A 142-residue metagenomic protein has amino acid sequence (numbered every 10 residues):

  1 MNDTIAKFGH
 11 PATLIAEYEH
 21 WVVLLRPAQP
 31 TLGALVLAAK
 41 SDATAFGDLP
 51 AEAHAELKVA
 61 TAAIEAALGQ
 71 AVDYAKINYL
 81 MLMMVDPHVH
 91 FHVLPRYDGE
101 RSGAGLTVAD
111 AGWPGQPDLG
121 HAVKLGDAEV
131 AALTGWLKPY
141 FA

Functional and structural regions predicted by a protein language model:
M1-A142: HIT superfamily nucleotide-processing domains
